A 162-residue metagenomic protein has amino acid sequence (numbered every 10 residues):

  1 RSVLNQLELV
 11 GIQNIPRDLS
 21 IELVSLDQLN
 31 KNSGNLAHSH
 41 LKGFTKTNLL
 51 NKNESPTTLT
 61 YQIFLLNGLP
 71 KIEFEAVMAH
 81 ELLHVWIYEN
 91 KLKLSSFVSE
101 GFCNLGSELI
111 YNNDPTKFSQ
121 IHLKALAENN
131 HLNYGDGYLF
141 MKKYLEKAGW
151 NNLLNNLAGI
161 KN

Functional and structural regions predicted by a protein language model:
R1-L50: A metal-dependent hydrolase signature that marks the N-terminal structural subdomain at the beginning of catalytic folds
S2, V98, F102, D136-F140: Extracytoplasmic/secreted proteins, especially bacterial periplasmic and envelope-associated proteins
L7-G11, N90, I110, D114 (+2 more regions): Sec/Tat-exported extracytoplasmic proteins
V10, N14-L19, L94-S96, S119 (+1 more regions): Surface-exposed patches in mature extracellular/periplasmic domains of secreted proteins
N35-E75, L82-E89: Active-site scaffold of zinc-dependent metalloenzymes
F74-E75, A79, S95, S99 (+1 more regions): Hydrophobic (often cysteine-bearing) scaffold residues that line and stabilize catalytic clefts of nucleotide/cofactor
E89-N133: Post-HExxH zinc-binding segment in Zn-dependent metallohydrolases
P115-N162: Long, well-structured alpha-helical subdomains associated with metal-dependent extracellular/ecto-lumenal hydrolases
